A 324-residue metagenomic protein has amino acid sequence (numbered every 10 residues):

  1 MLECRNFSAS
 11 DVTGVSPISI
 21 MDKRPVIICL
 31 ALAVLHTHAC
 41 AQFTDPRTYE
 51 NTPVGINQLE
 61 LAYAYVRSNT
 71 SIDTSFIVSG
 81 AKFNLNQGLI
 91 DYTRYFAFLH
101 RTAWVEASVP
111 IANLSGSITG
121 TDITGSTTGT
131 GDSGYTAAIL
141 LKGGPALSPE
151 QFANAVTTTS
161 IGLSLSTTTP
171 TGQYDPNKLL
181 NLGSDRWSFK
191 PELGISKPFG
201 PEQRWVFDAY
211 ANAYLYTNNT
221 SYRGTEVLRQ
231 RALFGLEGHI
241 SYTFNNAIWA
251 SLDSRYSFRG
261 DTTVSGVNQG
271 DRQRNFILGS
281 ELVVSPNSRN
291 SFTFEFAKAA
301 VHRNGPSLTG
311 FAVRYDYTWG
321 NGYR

Functional and structural regions predicted by a protein language model:
V54, V66, A97-H100, A112 (+5 more regions): Outer-membrane beta-barrel channels and translocator barrels
N57-L59, A103-A107, T159-L165, F189 (+5 more regions): Transmembrane beta-strands of outer-membrane beta-barrel proteins
N57-L59, N86-I90, G131-A137, I161 (+5 more regions): Hydrophobic, lipid-facing positions within transmembrane beta-strands of outer-membrane proteins
Y63, R94-F96, I139-L141, T167 (+5 more regions): Residue-level signature of outer-membrane beta-barrel architecture
Y63-N69, V109-S115, L141, T167-Q173 (+4 more regions): Transmembrane beta-strands of outer-membrane beta-barrel pores
V66-Q87, D122-I123, P176-L180: Surface-exposed strand-loop-strand hairpins of Gram-negative outer-membrane beta-barrel proteins
N113-R229, D271: Outer-membrane pore/translocation modules
N219-R324: Outer membrane beta-barrel transmembrane domains
